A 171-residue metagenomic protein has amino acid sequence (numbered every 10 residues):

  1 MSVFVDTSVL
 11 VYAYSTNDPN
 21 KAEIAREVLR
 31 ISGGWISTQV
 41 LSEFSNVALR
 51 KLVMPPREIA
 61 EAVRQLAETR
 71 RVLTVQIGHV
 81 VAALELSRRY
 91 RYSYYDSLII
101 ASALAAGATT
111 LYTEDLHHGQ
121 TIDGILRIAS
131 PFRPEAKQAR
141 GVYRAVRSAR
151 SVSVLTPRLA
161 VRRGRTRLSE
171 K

Functional and structural regions predicted by a protein language model:
M1-I36, K51-E58, K137-Q138, R144-E170: Short, well-structured N-terminal submotif of metal-dependent ribonuclease cores
T7, D96-S97: Conserved glycosyltransferase catalytic-site signature
V40, H79, I99, L116-H118: Alpha-helix capping/helix-boundary segments
V40-L41, L49, V53-A67: Glycine/small-residue-rich phosphate/adenosyl-binding loop
S42, A62-R89: Acidic catalytic patch
A101-K171: Acidic, PIN/NYN-like endoribonuclease modules and their adjacent C-terminal/linker elements
